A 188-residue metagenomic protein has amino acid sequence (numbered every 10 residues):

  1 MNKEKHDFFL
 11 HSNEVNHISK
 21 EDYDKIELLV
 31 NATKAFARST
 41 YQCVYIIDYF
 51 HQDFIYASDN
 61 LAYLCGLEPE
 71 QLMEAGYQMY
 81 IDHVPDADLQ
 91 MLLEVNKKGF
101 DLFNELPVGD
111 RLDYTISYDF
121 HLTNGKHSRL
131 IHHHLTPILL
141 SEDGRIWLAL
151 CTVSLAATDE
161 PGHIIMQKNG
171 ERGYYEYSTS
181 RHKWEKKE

Functional and structural regions predicted by a protein language model:
M1-E21: Short, low-complexity N-terminal regulatory "tails/caps" that precede and couple sensory modules
N2-K3, S39, Y114, S178: Generic detection of intrinsically disordered/low-complexity segments and helix-coil linkers/edges
D7-F8, I164-K168, G173-E176: Intrinsic disorder/low-structure terminal segments
E14, R38, D101-E105: Generic surface-pattern signal
E21-M79, E171-W184: PAS-family sensory domain signal
I47-E70, E74-G162, M166: Sensory/regulatory domains in signal-transduction proteins
K187-E188: Short amphipathic alpha helix immediately N-terminal
